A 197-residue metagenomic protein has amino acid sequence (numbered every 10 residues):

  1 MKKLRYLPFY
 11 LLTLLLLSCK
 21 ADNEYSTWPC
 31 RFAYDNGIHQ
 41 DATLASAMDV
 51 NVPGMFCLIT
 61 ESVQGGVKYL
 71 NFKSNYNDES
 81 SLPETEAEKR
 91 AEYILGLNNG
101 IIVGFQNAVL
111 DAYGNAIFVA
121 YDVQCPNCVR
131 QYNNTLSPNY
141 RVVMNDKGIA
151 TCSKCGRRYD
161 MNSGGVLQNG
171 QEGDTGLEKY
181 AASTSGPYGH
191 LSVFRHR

Functional and structural regions predicted by a protein language model:
M1-P8: Bacterial N-terminal signal peptides that target proteins for export
L11, I117-A120, D146-K147: Flanking scaffold residues of small Cys/His-coordinated metal-binding clusters
L15-S18: C-terminal motif of bacterial Sec signal peptides marking the signal peptidase cleavage site
K20, P126, S153-G156: Sequence contexts marking disulfide-bonded cysteines in secreted/extracellular proteins
N23-R141, E178-R197: N-terminal pre-ligand scaffold of iron-sulfur
T135-D146, S163-N169: Short cysteine/histidine-rich zinc-coordinating motifs and their immediately flanking basic loops
K147-I149, S153: Mature extracytoplasmic/lumenal regions of exported proteins
S153-R197: Short Fe-S-cluster ligation motifs
